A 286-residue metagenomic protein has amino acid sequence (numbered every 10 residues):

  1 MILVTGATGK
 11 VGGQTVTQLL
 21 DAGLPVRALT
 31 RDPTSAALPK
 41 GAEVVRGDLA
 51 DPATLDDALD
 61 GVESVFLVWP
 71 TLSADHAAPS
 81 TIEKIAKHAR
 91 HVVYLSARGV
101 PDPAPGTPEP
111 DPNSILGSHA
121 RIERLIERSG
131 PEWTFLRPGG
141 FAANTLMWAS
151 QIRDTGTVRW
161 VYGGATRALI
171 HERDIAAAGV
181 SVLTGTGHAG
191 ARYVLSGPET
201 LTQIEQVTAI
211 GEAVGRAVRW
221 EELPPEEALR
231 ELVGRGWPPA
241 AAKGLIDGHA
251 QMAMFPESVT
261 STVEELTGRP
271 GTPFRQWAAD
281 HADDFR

Functional and structural regions predicted by a protein language model:
M1-K40, A50-A53, D57-S64, P70-H91 (+5 more regions): Oxidoreductase cofactor-interface core, primarily capturing Rossmann-like NAD(P)-dependent enzymes
G47: Cofactor-binding loops of NAD(P)H-dependent oxidoreductases, dominated by short-chain dehydrogenase/reductases
P225-R286: A hydrophobic C-terminal alpha-helical subdomain
